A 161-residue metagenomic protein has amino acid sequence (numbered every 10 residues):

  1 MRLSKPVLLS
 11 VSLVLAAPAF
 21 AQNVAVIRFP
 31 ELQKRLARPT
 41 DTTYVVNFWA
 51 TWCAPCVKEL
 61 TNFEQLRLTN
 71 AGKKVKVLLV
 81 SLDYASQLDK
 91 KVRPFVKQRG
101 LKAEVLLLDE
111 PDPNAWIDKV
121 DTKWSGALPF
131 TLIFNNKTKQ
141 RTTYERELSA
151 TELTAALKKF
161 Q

Functional and structural regions predicted by a protein language model:
S10-A16: Bacterial N-terminal signal peptides
A17-A21: Sec/Tat signal peptide C-region and signal peptidase I cleavage site
N23-T43, R67: A short beta-strand-turn-helix
T42-Y44, W49-W52, Y84, A127: Short pre-active-site segment immediately N-terminal to redox-active cysteine/selenocysteine motifs in thiol-based
F48-N62: Conserved redox-active cysteine motifs that mediate thiol-disulfide chemistry, especially di-cysteine Cys-X(1-2)-Cys
L60-R99, P113-I117: Structural microenvironment flanking redox-active thiols in thiol-disulfide oxidoreductases
F95-L128: Short, internal strand/loop/helix patches that form the active-site neighborhood or redox-interaction surface
F130-Q161: Thiol-/selenol-based redox modules, centered on thioredoxin-like and closely related oxidoreductase domains
